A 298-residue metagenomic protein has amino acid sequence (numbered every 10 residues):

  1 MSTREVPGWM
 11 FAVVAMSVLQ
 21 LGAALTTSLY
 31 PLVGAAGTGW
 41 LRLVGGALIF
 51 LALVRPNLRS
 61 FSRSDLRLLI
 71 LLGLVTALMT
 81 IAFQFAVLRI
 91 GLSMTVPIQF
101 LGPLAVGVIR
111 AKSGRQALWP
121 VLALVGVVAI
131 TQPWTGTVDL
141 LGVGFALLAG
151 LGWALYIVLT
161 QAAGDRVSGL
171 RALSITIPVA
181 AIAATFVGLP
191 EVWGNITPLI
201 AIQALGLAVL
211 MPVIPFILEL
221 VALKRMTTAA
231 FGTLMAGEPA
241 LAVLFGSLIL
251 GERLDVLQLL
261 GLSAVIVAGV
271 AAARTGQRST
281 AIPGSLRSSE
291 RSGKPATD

Functional and structural regions predicted by a protein language model:
M1-S2, L41-L43, A236-D298: C-terminal-most transmembrane helix of multi-pass membrane proteins
M1-W40, L71-L74, L78-A82, V125 (+3 more regions): Glycine-/small-residue-enriched transmembrane alpha-helix faces in small-molecule transporters and effluxers
G8, L32-L78, L101-V106, G152-L159 (+3 more regions): Transmembrane alpha-helices of multi-pass small-molecule transport proteins
A12, S64-G73, K112-V125, G142-L147 (+2 more regions): Cytoplasmic-side transmembrane-helix entry/capping segments in multi-pass membrane proteins
V14-L25, L53, I70-F85, A129 (+4 more regions): Hydrophobic alpha-helical transmembrane segments of multi-pass membrane transport proteins, especially secondary
L29, T38, R42, A86 (+7 more regions): Hydrophobic/aromatic residues within transmembrane alpha-helices of multi-pass small-molecule transporters
G37-A47, Q84-G114, A149, A229-S247: Specific alpha-helical transmembrane segments that line the substrate/conduction pathway and gating interfaces
L101, R115-W134, I182, F245-S247 (+1 more regions): Hydrophobic transmembrane alpha-helices of multi-pass small-molecule transport proteins
